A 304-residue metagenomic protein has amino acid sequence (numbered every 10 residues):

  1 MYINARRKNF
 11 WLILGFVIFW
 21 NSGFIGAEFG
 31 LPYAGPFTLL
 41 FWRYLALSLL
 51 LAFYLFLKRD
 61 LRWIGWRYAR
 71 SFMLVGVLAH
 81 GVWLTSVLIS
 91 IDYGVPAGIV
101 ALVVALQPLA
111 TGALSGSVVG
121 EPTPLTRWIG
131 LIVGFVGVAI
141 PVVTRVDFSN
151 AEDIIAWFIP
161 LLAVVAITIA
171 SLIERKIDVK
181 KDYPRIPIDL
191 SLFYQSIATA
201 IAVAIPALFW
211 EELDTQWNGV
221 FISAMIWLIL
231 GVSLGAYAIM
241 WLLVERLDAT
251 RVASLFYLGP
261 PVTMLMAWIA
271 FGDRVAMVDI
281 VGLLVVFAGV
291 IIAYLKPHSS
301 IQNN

Functional and structural regions predicted by a protein language model:
M1-G15, L106-V165, L283-N304: Juxtamembrane helix-loop boundary signature in multi-pass membrane transporters
A5-F10, Y33-F37, F41, I64-R70 (+3 more regions): Juxtamembrane helix-entry segments on the extracytoplasmic side of multipass membrane proteins
F19, G23-F24, A52-V103, I140 (+1 more regions): Specific transmembrane alpha-helical segments of multi-pass solute transporters/efflux pumps, especially DMT/EamA
N21, I25, V77-G81, T85 (+6 more regions): Hydrophobic/small/kink-forming positions within alpha-helical transmembrane segments of polytopic membrane proteins
S22, G26-F29, Y33, L47-G65 (+4 more regions): Membrane-interface helix-cap regions at the ends of transmembrane helices in multi-pass membrane proteins
W42, I99-L106, E174-A200, I229-I269: Helix-helix packing/entry segments at the starts of transmembrane helices
L50-R59, I91, Q107-I132, P261-I280: C-terminal transmembrane-helix exit sites in multi-pass transporters
L51, T111-G112, S117, F148-E211: Transmembrane alpha-helical segments that form core, pore/gating elements of small-molecule transporters/exporters
